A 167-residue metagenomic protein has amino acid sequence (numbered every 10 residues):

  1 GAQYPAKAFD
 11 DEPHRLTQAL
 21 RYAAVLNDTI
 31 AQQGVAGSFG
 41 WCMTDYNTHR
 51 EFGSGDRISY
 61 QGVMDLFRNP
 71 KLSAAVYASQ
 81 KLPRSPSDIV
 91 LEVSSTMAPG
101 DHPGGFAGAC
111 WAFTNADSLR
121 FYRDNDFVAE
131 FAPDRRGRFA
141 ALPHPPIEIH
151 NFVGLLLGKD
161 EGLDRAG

Functional and structural regions predicted by a protein language model:
G1-D134, F139-G167: Extended substrate-binding grooves/exosites of carbohydrate-active enzymes
